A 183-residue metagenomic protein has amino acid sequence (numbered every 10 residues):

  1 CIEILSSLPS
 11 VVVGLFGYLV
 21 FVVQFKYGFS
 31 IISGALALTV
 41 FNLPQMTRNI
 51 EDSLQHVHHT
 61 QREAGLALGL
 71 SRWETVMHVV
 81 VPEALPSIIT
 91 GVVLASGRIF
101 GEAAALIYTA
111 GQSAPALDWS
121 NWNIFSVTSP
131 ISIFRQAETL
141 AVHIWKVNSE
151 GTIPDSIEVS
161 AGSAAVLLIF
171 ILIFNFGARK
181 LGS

Functional and structural regions predicted by a protein language model:
E3-A35: Generic hydrophobic transmembrane alpha-helix motif, especially the helices
S33-L36, V40-Q61, I89, V93 (+2 more regions): Membrane-embedded alpha-helices of multi-pass transport/permease systems
T60, S71-R72: Short coil/turn motifs that cap or connect alpha-helices
R72-A110: Transmembrane alpha-helices
I107-V166: Interhelical loop and adjacent transmembrane-helix boundary motif in polytopic membrane transport permeases
A165-G177: Generic alpha-helical transmembrane segments of integral inner-membrane proteins, especially permease/transport modules
